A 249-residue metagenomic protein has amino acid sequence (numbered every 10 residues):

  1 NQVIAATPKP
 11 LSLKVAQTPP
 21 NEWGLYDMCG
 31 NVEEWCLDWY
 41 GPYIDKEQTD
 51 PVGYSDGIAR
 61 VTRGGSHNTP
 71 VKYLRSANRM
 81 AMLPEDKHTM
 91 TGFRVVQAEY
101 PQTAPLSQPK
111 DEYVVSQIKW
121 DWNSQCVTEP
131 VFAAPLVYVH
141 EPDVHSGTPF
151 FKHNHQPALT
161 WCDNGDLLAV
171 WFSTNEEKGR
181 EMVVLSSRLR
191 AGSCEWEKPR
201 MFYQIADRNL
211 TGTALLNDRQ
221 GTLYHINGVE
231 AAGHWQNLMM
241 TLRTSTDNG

Functional and structural regions predicted by a protein language model:
N1: Short, well-ordered surface patches within globular domains
A5-L13, Q17-T18, E22, M28-K110: Surface-exposed recognition segments
L106-G249: Asp-box/BNR beta-propeller blade signature and adjacent active/binding-site loops in extracellular glycan-interacting
